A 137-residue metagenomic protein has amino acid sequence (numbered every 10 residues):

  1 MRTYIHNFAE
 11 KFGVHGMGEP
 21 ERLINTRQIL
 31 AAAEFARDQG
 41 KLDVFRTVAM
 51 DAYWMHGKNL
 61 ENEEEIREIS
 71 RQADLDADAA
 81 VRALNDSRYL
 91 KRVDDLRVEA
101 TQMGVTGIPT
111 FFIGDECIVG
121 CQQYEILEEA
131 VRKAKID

Functional and structural regions predicted by a protein language model:
M1-H56: Structural alpha/beta surface segment adjacent to cysteine/selenocysteine redox centers across thiol/disulfide enzymes
E34, D38-D137: C-terminal cap of thioredoxin/glutaredoxin-like
